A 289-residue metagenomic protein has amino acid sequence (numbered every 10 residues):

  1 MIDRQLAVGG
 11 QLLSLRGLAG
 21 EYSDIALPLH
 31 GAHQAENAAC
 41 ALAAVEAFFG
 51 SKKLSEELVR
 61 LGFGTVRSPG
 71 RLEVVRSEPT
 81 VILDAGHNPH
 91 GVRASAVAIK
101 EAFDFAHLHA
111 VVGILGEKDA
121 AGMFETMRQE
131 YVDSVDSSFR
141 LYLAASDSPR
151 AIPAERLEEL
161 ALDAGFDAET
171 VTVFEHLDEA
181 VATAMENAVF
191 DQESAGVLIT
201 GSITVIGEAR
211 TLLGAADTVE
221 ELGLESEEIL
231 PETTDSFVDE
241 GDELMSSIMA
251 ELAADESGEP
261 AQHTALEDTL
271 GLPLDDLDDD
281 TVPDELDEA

Functional and structural regions predicted by a protein language model:
M1-R4: A conserved short coil-to-beta-strand element within the FAD-binding core of flavoproteins
V8-L13, T80-I82, P89, G122-A195: C-terminal helical cap/extension that packs against the catalytic core of soluble nucleotide-cofactor enzymes
L13-R140: Nucleotide phosphate-binding/pyrophosphate-handling subdomain across enzymes that bind or process nucleotide phosphates
L108-A110, R140-L141, D217-E225: Short hydrophobic/aromatic-enriched beta-strand-loop microsegments
S146-S148, T218-E256, H263, L270-G271 (+2 more regions): Short, flexible loop segments at boundaries between secondary-structure elements
S202: Active-site-proximal loop/hinge segments that shape catalytic or ion-binding/gating pockets
V205-G207: Short, active-site-adjacent cap segments at secondary-structure transitions
